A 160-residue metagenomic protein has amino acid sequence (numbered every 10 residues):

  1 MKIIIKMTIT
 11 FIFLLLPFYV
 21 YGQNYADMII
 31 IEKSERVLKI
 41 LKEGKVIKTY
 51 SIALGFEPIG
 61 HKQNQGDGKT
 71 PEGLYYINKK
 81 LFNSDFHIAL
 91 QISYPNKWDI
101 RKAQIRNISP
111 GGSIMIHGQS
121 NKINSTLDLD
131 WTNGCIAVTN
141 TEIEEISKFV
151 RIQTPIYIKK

Functional and structural regions predicted by a protein language model:
K2-T10: Sec-dependent signal peptide recognition, specifically the positively charged N-region followed immediately by
F13-L14: Hydrophobic alpha-helical transmembrane segments of integral membrane proteins, especially lipid-exposed positions
G22-F56: A structural motif detector for short, solvent-exposed N-terminal "entry" segments of globular domains
Q23-D27, L54-N78, W98-K102, Q119 (+1 more regions): N-terminal post-signal-peptidase region of extra-cytosolic proteins
M28, T49-S51, L74, S113 (+1 more regions): Well-ordered beta-strand positions in beta-sheet-rich domains
L81-K160: Exported/periplasmic cell-wall-interacting domains
